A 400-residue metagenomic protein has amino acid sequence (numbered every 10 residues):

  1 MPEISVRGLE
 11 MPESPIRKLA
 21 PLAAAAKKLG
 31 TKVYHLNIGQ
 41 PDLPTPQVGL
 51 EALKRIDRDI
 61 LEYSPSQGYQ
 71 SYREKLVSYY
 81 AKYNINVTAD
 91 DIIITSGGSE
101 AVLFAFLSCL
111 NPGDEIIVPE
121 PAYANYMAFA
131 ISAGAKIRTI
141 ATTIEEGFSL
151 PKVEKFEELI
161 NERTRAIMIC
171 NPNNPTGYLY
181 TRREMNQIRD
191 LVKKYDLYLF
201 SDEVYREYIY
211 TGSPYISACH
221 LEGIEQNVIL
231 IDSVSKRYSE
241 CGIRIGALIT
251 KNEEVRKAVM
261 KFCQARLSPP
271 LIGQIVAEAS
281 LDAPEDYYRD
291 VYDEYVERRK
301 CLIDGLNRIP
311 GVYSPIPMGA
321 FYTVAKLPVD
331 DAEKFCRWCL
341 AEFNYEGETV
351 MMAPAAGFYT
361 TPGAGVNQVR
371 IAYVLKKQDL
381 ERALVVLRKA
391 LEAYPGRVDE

Functional and structural regions predicted by a protein language model:
P2-I4, G8-E13, L19, A25-Y34 (+2 more regions): PLP-dependent class I/II
D59: Basic nucleic-acid-binding alpha-helical/helix-turn surface characteristic of O6-alkylguanine DNA
Y63-S96: Conserved N-terminal alpha-helix of the aminotransferase class I/II PLP-enzyme fold
